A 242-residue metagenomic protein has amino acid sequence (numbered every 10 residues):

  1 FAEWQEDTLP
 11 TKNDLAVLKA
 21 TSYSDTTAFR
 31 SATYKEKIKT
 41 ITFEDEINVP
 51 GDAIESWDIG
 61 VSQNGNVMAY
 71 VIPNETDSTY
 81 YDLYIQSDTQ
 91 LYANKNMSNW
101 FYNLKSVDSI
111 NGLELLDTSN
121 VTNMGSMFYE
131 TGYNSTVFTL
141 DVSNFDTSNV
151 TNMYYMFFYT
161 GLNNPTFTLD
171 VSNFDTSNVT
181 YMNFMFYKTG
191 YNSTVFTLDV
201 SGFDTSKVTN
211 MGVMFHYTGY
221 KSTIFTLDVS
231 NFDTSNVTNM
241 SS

Functional and structural regions predicted by a protein language model:
W4-S242: Negatively charged
